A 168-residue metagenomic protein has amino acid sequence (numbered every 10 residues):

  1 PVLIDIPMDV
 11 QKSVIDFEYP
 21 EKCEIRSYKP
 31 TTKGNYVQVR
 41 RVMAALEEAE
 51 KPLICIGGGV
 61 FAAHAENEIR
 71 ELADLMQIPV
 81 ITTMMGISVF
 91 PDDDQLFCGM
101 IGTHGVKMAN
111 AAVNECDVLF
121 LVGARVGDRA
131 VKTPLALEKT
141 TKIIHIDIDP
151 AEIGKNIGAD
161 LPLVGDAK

Functional and structural regions predicted by a protein language model:
P1, C23-Y28, A65-E71, G102 (+1 more regions): Short, mixed-charge, low-aromatic patches
P1, Q77-P79, K142: Proline-centered loop/turn at the N-terminus of a beta-strand
P1-E48: Conformationally flexible catalytic loops at phosphate/diphosphate-handling active centers
I6, G86-K168: Glycine-rich, acidic loop regions that bind phosphate or pyrophosphate groups
D9, F61, A151: Conserved Rossmann-like nucleotide-cofactor binding loop
V14-F17, A65, D93, N156: Short, well-ordered secondary-structure micro-motifs
K22, G34, R41-L119: Anionic-ligand anchoring segments at beta-strand to alpha-helix junctions in alpha/beta enzyme folds, i.e., glycine
S27-P30, G57, F97, G158: Conserved short-loop catalytic and cofactor-binding motifs
